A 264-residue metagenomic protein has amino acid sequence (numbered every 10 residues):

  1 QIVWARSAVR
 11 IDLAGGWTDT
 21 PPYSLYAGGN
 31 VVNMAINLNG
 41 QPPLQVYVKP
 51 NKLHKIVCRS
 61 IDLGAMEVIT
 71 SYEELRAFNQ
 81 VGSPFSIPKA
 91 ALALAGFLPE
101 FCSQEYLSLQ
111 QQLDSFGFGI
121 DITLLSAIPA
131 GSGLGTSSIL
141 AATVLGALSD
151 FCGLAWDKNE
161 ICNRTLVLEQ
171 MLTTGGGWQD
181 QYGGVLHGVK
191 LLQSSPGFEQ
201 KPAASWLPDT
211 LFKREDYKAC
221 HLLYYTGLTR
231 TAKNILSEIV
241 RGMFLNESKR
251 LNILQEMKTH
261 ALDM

Functional and structural regions predicted by a protein language model:
Q1-A14, T18-D114, N163-T173, Q181-M264: C-terminal nucleotide
I69-R76, F118-A130: Glycine/charged-rich beta-loop-alpha catalytic/anionic-binding loops adjacent to active sites
A91, A130-S132: Helix-loop-helix module between adjacent transmembrane segments
S132-L154: DPxDG-like acidic metal-binding loop motif
T136, D157, K249: Conserved acidic
F151-K158, K201: Inter-helical turn/loop segments and adjacent helix faces that build the functional surface of alpha-helical bundle
